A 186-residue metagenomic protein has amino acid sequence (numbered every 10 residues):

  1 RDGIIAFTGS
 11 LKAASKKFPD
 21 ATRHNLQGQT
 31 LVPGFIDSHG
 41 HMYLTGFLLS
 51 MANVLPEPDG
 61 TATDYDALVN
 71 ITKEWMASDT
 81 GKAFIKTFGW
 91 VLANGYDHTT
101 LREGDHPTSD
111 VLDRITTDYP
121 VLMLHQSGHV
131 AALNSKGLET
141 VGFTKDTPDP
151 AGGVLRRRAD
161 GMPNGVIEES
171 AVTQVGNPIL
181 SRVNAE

Functional and structural regions predicted by a protein language model:
R1-E186: Divalent metal-binding segments
